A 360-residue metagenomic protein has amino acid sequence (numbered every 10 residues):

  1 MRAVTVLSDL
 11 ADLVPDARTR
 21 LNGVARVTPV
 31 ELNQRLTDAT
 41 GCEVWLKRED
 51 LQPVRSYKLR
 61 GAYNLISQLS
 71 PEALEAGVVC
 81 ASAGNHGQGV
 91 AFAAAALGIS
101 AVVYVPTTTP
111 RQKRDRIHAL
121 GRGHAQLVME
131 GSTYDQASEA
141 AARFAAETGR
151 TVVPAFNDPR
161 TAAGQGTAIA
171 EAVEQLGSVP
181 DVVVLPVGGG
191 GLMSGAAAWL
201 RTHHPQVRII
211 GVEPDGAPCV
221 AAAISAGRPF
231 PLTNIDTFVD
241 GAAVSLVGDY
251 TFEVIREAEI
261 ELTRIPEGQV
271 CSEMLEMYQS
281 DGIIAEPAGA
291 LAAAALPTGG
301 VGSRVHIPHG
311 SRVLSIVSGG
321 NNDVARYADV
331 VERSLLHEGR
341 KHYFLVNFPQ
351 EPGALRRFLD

Functional and structural regions predicted by a protein language model:
M1-D360: PLP-dependent amino-acid enzyme catalytic core
